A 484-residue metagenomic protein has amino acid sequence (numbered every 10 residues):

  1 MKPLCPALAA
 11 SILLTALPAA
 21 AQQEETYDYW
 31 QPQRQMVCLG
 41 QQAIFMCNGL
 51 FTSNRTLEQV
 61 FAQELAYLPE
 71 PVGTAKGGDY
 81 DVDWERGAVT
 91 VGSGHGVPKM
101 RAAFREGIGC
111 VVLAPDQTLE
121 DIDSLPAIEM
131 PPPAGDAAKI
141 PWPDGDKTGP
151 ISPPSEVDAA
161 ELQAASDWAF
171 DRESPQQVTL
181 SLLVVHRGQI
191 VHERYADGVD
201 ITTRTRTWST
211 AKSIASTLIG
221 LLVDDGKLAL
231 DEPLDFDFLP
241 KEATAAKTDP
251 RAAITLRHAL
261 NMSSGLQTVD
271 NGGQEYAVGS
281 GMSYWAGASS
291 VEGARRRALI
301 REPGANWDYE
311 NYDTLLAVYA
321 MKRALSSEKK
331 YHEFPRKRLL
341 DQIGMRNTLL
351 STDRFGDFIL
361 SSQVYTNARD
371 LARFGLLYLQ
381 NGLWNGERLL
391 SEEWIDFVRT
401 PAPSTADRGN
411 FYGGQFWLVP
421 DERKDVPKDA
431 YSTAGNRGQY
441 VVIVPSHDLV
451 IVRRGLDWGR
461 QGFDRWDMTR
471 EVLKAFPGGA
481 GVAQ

Functional and structural regions predicted by a protein language model:
P6-A16: Bacterial N-terminal signal peptides
L119, D123-A127, T433-Q484: Structured C-terminal helix/loop/strand segments within mature extracytoplasmic catalytic/sensor domains
G145-R187: Beta-lactamase-like hydrolase cores
G188, R206-D231, A259, A317-M321 (+1 more regions): Active-site SXXK
S216, D313-K322, S362-W384, Q439-G455: Active-site-proximal alpha-helical segments within enzyme catalytic domains
D225-L266, R296-I300, S326-S362, T366: Active-site helix/loop module of the DD-peptidase/beta-lactamase fold, centered on the serine-lysine SxxK catalytic
G226-L230, K322-R336, G382-L390, A406-D407 (+1 more regions): Structural helix-adjacent loops and short alpha-helical linkers that scaffold large soluble proteins
M345-T352, I395-V450: Active-site Gly/Thr loop motif
